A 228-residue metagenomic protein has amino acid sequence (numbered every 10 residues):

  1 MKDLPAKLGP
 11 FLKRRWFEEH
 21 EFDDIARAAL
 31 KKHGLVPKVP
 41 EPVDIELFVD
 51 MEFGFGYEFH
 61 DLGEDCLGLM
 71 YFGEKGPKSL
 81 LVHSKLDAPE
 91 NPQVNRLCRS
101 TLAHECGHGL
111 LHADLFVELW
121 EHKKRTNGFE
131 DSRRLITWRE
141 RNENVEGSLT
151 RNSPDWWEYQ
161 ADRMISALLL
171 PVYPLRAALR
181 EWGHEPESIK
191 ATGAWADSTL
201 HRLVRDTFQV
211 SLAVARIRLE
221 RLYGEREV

Functional and structural regions predicted by a protein language model:
M1-V228: Active-site hotspot residues in diverse enzymes, especially metal/ion-binding acidic/histidine motifs
